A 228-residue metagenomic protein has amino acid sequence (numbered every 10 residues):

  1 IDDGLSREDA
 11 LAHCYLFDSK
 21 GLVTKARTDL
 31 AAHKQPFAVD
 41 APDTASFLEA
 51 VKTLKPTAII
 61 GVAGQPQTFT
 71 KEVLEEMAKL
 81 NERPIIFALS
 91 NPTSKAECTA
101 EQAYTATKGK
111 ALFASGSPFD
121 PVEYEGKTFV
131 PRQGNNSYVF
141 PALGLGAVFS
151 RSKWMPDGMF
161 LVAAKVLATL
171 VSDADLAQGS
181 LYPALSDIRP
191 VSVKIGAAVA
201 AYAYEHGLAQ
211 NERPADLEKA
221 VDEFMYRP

Functional and structural regions predicted by a protein language model:
I1-D2, G64, A78, E82 (+2 more regions): Hydrophobic/aromatic-lined pockets within catalytic cores
I1-D3, K25-L30, K71-L74, E97-Q102 (+1 more regions): Short acidic, glycine/serine/threonine-rich loops at helix termini
I1-G61, Q210-N211: Glycine-rich phosphate/diphosphate-binding loop of Rossmann-like nucleotide-binding domains
A10, T70, R83, M155-G158: Helix N-cap / loop-to-helix initiation motif
V39-A45, P66, F129-P131: A general structural motif
T44-G109, F119, N136, R151: Long hydrophobic segments that form regular secondary structure
A88-P214: Adenosine-phosphate binding glycine-rich loop
A215-P228: Short, amphipathic C-terminal "tail helix"
